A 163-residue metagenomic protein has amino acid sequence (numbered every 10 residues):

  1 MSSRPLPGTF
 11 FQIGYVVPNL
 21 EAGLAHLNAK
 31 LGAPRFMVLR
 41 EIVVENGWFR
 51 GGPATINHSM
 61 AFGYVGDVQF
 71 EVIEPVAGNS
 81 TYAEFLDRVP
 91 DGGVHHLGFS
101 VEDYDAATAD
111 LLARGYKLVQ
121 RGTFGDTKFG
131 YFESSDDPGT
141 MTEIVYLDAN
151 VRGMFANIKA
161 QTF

Functional and structural regions predicted by a protein language model:
M1-F49: Long, hydrophobic N-terminal alpha-helical segment
M1-L6, Y15, T108-F163: Vicinal oxygen chelate
M1-P5, E84-P90: Short, flexible, solvent-exposed loop/turn segments with mixed acidic/basic and small polar residues
F10-P18, A61-V68, L86-D103: Vicinal oxygen chelate
V17-L31, G52-N57, H96-E102, A156-F163: Short low-complexity stretches enriched in small and charged residues
E21-E41, D87-D91, E102-D126: Extended intrinsically disordered, low-complexity coil regions enriched in Ser, Thr, Gly, Ala and often Pro
P34-F85, K128-N150: Conserved short beta-strand elements that form part of the metal-binding/catalytic scaffold of enzyme active sites
